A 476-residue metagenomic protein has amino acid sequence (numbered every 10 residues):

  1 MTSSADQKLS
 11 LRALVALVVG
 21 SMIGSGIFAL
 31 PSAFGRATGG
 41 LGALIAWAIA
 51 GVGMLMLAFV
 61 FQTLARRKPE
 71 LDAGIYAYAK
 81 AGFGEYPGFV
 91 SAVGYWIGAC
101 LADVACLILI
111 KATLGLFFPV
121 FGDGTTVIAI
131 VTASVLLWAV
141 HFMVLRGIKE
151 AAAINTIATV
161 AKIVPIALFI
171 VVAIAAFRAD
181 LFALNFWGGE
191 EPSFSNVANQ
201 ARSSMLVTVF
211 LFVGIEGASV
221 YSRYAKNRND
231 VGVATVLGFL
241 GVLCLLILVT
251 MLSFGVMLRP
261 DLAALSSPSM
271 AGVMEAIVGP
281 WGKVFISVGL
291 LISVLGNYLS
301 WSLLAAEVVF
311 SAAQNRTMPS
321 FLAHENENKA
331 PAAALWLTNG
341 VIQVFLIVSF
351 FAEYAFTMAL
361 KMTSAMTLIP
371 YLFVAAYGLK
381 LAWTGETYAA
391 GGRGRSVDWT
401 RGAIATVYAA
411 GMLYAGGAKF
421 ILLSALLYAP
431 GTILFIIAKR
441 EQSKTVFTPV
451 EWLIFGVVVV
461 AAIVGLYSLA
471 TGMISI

Functional and structural regions predicted by a protein language model:
M1-Q7, L44, F121-I128, V160-S287: Helix-loop-helix junctions that connect adjacent transmembrane segments in multi-pass membrane transporters
M1-S32, R36-A37, L41-L44, M54-Q62 (+4 more regions): Membrane-interface "cap" regions at the ends of multi-pass membrane proteins
D6, S10-L11, I130-S134, K226-R228 (+5 more regions): Loop-to-transmembrane helix boundary motifs in multi-pass membrane proteins
K8-V18, G84-I97, T132-L136, F194-T208 (+4 more regions): Select transmembrane alpha-helical segments in multipass membrane proteins
G35, I45-A46, L55-L137, H141-L145 (+3 more regions): Hydrophobic transmembrane alpha-helices that form the core helical bundles of multi-pass secondary transporters
Y76-Y78, G84, L116-F121, E191 (+2 more regions): TM-loop-TM module centered on a large, flexible mid-protein loop between adjacent transmembrane helices in multi-pass
L114, I128-L181, T235-F239, S364-I369 (+3 more regions): Membrane-interface loop-to-helix entry segments
E325-N326, Y371-V459: C-terminal membrane-solvent junction of multi-pass transporters and transport-like membrane proteins
